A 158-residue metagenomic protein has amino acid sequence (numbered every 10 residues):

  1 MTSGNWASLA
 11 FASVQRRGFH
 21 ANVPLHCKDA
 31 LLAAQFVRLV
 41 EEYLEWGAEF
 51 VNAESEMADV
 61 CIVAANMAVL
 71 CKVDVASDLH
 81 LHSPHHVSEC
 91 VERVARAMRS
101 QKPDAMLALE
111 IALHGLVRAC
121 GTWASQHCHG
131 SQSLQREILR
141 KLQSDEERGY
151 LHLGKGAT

Functional and structural regions predicted by a protein language model:
M1-T158: Flexible "arm" and connector segments at domain edges
